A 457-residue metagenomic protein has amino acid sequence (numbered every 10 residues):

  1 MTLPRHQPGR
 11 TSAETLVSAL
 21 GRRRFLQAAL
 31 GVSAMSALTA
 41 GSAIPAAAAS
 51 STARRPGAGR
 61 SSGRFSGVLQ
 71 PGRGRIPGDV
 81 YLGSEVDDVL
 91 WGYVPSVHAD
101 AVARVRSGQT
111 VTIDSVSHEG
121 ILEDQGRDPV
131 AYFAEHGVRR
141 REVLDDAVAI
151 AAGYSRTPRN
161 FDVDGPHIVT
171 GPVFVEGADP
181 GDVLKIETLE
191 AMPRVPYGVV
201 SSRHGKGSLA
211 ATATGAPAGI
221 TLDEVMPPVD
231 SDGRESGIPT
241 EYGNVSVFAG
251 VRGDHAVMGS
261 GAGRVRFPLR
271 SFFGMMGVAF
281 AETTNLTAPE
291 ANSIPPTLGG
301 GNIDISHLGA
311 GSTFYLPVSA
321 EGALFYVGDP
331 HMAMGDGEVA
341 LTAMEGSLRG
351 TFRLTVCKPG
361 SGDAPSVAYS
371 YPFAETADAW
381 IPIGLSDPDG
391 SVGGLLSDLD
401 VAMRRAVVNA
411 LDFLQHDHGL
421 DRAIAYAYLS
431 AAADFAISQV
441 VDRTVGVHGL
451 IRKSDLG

Functional and structural regions predicted by a protein language model:
M1-G21, A34, A47: N-terminal secretory signal peptides
S18-L20, A40-D79: C-terminal segment of N-terminal export signals and the immediately downstream linker at the start of the mature
G21-M35, A425: N-terminal export leaders
V80-F161: N-terminal, Lys/Arg-enriched amphipathic/low-complexity engagement segments that precede the first folded domain
V86-S96, D162-V169, A291-G299: Short, structured beta-strand/loop micro-motifs enriched in basic residues and often containing a Trp
V105, V175-A178, L308: Short, well-ordered loop/turn sites that connect or cap secondary structure elements
V183-A368, V408, R422-A423, Y428-G446: Glycine-rich anion/phosphate-binding loop at the beta-strand->alpha-helix junction
V367-H418, A423: A hydrophobic, small-residue-rich beta->alpha segment in the mid-to-C-terminal subdomain of diverse proteins
